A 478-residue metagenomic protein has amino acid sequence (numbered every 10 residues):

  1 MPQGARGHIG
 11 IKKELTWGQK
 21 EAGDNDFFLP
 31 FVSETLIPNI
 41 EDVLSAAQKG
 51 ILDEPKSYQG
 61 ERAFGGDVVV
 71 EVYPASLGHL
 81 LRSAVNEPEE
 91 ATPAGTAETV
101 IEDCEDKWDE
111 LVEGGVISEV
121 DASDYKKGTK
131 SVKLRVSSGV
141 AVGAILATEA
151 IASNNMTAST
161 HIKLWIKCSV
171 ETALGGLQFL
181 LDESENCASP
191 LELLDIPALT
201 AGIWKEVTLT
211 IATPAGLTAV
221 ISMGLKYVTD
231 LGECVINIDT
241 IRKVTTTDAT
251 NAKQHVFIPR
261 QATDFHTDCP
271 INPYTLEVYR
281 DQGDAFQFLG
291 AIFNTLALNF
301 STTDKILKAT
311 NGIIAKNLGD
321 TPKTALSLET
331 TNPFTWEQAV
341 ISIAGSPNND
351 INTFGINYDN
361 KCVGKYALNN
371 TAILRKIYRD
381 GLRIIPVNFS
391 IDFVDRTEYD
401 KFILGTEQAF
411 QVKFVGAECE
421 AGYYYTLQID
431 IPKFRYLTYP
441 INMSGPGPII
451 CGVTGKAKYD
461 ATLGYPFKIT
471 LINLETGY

Functional and structural regions predicted by a protein language model:
M1-T99, D124, S137-A144, W165 (+4 more regions): Signature of extracytoplasmic/envelope-associated structural regions
G95-D248: Beta-rich carbohydrate-recognition modules and glycan-binding surfaces
